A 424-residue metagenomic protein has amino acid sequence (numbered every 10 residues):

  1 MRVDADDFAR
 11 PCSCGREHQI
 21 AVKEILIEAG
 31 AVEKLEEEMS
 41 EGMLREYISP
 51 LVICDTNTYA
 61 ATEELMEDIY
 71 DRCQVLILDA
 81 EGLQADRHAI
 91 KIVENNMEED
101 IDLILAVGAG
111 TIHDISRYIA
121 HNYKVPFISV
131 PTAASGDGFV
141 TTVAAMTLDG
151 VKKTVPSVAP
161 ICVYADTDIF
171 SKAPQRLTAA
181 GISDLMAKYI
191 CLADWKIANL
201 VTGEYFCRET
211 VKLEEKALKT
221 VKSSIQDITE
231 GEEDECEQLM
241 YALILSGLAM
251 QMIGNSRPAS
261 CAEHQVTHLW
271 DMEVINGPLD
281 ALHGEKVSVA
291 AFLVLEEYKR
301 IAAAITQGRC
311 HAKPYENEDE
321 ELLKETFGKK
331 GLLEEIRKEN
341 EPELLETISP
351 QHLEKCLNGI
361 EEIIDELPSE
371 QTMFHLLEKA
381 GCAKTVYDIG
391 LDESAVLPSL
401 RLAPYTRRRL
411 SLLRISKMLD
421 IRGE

Functional and structural regions predicted by a protein language model:
M1-L103: ATP/NTP phosphate-donor binding region
M1-R16, L185, I301-E424: C-terminal charged capping/lid subdomain of soluble metabolic enzymes
E17-Q19, L44-R45, N96-E99, A120 (+6 more regions): Solvent-exposed alpha-helices and their adjacent loops that cap or buttress functional pockets in soluble metabolic
K23, N122-T220: A glycine/threonine-rich phosphate-anchoring loop and its flanking beta-alpha core in nucleotide/phosphate-binding
I53-C54, G108, A165: Short beta-strand/turn micro-motifs composed of small residues that flank or help shape donor/cofactor-binding pockets
Q84-E98, A134, S260-V274: Non-transmembrane, aqueous-exposed alpha-helical and coiled segments at domain scale
E99-I119, Y123-A133: A short, small-residue-rich loop immediately preceding and capping a beta-strand
K212-N358, E362-I363, P368-T372: Active-site segments that bind and position negatively charged phosphate/pyrophosphate groups
